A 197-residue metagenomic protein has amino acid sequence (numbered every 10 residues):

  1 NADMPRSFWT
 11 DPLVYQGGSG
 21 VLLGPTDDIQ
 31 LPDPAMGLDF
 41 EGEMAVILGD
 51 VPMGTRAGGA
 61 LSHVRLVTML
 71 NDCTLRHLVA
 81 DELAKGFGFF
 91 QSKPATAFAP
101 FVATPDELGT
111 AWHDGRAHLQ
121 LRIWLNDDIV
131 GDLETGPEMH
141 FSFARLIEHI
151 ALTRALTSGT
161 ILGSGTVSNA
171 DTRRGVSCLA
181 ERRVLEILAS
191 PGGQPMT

Functional and structural regions predicted by a protein language model:
N1-H149, L179, L185, P191-Q194: Glycine-enriched loop-and-adjacent helix/strand subsegments that border the catalytic/binding cleft of enzyme cores
L146-H149, T153-I161: Phosphate/ATP-binding catalytic cores across multiple sugar-kinase/actin-like superfamilies, primarily ASKHA
T157-T197: Active-site pocket scaffolds in enzymes
